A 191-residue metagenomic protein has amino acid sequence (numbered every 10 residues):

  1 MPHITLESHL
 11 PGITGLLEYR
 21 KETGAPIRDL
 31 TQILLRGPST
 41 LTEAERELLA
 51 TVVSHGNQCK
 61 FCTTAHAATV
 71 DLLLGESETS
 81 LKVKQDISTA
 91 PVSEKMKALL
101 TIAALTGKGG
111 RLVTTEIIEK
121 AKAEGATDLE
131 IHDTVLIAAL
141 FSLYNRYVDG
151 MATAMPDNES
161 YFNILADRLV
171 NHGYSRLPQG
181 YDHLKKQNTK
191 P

Functional and structural regions predicted by a protein language model:
M1-P191: Hydrophobic alpha-helical segments
